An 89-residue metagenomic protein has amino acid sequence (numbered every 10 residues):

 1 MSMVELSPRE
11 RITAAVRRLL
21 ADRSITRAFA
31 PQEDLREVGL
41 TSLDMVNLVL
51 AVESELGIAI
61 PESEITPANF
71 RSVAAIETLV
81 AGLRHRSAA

Functional and structural regions predicted by a protein language model:
S2-L40, N47-L50, S54-E55, A59-A89: Phosphopantetheine-dependent thiolation modules in NRPS/PKS and related acyl-activating systems
